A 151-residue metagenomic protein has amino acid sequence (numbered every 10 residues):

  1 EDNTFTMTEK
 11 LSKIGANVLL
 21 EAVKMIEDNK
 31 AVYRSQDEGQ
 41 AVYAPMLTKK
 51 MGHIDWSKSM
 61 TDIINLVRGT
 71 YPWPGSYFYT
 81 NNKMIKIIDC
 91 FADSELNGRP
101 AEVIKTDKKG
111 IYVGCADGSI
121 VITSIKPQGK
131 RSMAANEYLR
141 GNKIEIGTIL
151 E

Functional and structural regions predicted by a protein language model:
E1-D93: Active-site-proximal loop/hinge segments within enzyme catalytic domains
S57-E151: An anion-binding loop in the catalytic cleft
